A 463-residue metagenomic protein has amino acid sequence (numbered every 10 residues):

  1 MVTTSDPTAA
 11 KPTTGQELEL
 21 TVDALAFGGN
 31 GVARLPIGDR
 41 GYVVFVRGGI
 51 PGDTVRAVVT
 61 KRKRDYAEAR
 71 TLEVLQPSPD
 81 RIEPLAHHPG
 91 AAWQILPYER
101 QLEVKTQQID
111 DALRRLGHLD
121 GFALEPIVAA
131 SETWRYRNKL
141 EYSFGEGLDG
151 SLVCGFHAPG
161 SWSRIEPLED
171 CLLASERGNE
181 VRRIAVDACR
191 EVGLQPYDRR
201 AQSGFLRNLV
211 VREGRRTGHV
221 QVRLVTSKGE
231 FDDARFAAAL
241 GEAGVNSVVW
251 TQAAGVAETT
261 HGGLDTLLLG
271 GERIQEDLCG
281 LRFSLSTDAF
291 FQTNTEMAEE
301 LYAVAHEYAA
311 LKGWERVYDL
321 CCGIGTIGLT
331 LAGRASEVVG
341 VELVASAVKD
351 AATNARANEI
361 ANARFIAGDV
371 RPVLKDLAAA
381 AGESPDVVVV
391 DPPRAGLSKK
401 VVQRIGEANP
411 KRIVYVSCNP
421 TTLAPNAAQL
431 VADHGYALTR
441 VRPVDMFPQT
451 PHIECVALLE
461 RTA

Functional and structural regions predicted by a protein language model:
M1-H87, E99, P159, Y318 (+2 more regions): Terminal RNA-binding accessory module
V2-Q16, F27, F231-A463: Rossmann-like S-adenosyl-L-methionine
G49, V58-R62, S143-G147, R212-R216 (+1 more regions): Short beta-strand micro-motifs enriched in acidic
G52, A174, N294: Short, conserved phosphate/pyrophosphate- and ester-handling motifs at nucleotide-, phospho-/glycolipid
L72-E83, H87-P196, E230: Extended interfacial segments that mediate partner engagement and assembly in macromolecular machines
E125-E132, R199, N208, R212 (+1 more regions): Short, solvent-exposed loop/turn elements at beta->coil junctions and helix N-caps that rim active or binding pockets
W134-N138, R216-G218, P451-H452: A short, glycine/Asx- and small/polar-enriched loop/turn that sits immediately N-terminal to a beta-strand
V211, T217-S227, R282-S286: Short, aliphatic-rich beta-strand segments
